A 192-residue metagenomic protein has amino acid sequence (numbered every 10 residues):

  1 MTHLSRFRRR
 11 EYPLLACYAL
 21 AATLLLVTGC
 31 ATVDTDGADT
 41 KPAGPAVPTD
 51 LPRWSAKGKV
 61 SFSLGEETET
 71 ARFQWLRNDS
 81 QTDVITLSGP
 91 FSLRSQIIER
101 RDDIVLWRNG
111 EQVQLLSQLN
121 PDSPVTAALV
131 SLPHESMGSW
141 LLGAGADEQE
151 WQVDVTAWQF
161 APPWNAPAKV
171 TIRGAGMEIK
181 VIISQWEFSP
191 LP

Functional and structural regions predicted by a protein language model:
M1-C30: Sec-dependent bacterial lipoprotein signal peptides
L24-V47: Bacterial Sec signal peptide processing site at the extreme N-terminus
V47-E66: A short, Trp-centered hydrophobic/proline-enriched beta-strand micro-motif
L51-K57, D79-V84, P162-T171: Short, hydrophobic/aromatic-rich segments at coil-to-beta transitions
W54-K57, T68-T70, L76-R77, Q81 (+5 more regions): Beta-strand-dominated lipid-handling architectures at cellular/organellar boundaries
E66-T68, F91, G110-E111, E150 (+1 more regions): Glycine-centered tight beta-turn/hairpin loop motif at sheet-sheet or coil-to-beta transitions
T82-L132: An acidic-aromatic
E135-P192: Gly/Pro-enriched, hydrophobic low-complexity segments that function as extracytoplasmic propeptides/linkers
